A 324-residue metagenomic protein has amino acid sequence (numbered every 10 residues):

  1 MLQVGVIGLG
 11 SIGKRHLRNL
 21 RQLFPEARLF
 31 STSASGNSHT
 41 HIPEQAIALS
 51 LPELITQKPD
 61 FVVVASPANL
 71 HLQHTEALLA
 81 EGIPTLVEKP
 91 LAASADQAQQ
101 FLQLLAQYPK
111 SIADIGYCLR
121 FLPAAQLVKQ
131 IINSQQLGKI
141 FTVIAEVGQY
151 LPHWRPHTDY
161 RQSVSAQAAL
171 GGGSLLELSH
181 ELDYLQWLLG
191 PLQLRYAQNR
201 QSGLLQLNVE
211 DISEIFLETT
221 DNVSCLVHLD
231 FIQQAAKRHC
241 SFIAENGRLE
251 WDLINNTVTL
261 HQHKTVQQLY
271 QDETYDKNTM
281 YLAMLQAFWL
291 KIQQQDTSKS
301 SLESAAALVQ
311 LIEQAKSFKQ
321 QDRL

Functional and structural regions predicted by a protein language model:
M1-I42: N-terminal Rossmann-like dinucleotide-binding module
P43-L104: Beta-loop-alpha module in the N-terminal Rossmann-like domain of NAD(P)-dependent dehydrogenases, especially those
F61-V64, S134, T220, A287-L324: C-terminal helix-rich "cap/oligomerization" subdomain common to oxidoreductases
V87, A113-I115, W251: Hydrophobic residues in well-ordered beta-strands that form the structural core
Q100-L119, F141: Rossmann-fold dehydrogenase core element
L122-Y196, G203-L205: Predominantly a Rossmann-like dinucleotide-binding segment in NAD(P)-dependent oxidoreductases
L176, L182-N256, Q286-I292: Contiguous beta-strand/loop segments that form the cofactor/metal-binding neighborhood of enzyme cores
D272-Q286: Active-site loop of classical SDR/Rossmann-like NAD(P)-dependent oxidoreductases, centered on the catalytic Tyr-X3-Lys
